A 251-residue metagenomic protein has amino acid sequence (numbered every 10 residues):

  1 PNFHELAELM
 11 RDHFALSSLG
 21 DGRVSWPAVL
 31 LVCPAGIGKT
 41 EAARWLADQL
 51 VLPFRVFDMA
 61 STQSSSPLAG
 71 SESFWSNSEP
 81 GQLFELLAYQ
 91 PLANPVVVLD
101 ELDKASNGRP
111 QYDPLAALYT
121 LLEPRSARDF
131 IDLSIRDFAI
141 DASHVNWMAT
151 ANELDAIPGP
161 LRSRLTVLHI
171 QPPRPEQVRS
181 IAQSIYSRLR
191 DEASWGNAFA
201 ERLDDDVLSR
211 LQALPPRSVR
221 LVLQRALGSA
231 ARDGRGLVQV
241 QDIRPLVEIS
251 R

Functional and structural regions predicted by a protein language model:
P1-V29: Pre-Walker A (pre-P-loop) alpha-helix and adjacent loop at the N terminus of AAA/AAA+ ATPase modules, a conserved
R23-V29, A93-P95, V145: Pre-Walker A (Motif I) flank of P-loop NTPase domains
V24-M59, A88: Walker A/P-loop
Q49-E79, L86, V178: AAA+/P-loop NTPase substrate/partner-engagement loops
F74-V98, I131-A139: Conserved alpha-helical scaffold flanking the Walker A/P-loop in AAA+ ATPase domains
L99-I140: Conserved catalytic/switch belt of AAA+ P-loop NTPases
L154-P160, Q171-L237: Conserved C-terminal "switch" segment of AAA+ ATPases
S229-R251: Conserved C-terminal helix/linker of AAA+ ATPases
